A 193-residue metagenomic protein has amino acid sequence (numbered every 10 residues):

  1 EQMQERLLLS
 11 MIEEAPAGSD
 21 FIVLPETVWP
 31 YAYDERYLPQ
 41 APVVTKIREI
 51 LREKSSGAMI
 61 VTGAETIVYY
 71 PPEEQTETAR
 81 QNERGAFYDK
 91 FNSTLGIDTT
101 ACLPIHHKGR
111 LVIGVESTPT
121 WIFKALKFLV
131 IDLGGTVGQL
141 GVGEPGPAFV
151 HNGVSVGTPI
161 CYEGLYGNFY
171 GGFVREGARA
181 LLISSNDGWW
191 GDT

Functional and structural regions predicted by a protein language model:
E1-T193: Enzyme catalytic cores with a strong preference for nitrogen-chemistry domains
